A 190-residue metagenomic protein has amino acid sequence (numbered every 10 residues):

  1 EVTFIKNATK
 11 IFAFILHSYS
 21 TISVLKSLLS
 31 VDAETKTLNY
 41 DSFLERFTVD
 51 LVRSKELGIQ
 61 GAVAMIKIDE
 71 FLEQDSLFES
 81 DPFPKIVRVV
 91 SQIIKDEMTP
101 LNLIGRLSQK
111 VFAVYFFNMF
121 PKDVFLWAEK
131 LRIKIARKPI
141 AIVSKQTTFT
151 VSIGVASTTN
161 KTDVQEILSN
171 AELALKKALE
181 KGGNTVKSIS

Functional and structural regions predicted by a protein language model:
E1-H17: Amphipathic alpha-helical "output/dimerization" segments
I15, Y19-K26, L44: Amphipathic coiled-coil signal-coupling helices
T21-N39, E73: Amphipathic HAMP/coiled-coil signal-transducing linker helices that couple sensory inputs to cytosolic output domains
N39-A62, D69-K95, G105-Q109, A113 (+4 more regions): Conserved long alpha-helical elements within nucleotide-processing catalytic cores of c-di-GMP signaling and class III
R53, D96-L101, I133-K145, K177: Short catalytic/binding micro-motifs of nucleotide second-messenger systems
L103-R106, T147: A short pre-motif secondary-structure segment
Y115-F120, A136, T158-T159: Residue-level recognition of strand-loop junctions within catalytic nucleotide-signaling folds
F125, E129, V143, A156-S188: Catalytic-core segments of nucleotide cyclases and related cyclic-nucleotide turnover enzymes
